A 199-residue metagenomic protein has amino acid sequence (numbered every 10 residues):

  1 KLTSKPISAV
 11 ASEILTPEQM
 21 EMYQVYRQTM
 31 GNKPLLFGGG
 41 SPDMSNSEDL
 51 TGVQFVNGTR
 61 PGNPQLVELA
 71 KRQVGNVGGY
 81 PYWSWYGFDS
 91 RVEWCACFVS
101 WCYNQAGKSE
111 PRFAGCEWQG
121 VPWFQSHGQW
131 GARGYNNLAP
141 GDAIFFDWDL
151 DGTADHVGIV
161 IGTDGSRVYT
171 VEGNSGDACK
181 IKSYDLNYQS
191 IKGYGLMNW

Functional and structural regions predicted by a protein language model:
K1-P42: Charge-rich (acidic/polar
L2, P6, V10, E21 (+6 more regions): Extracytoplasmic/secreted proteins, especially bacterial periplasmic and envelope-associated proteins
S41-K108: N-terminal capping segments
P42-Q54, G131-R133, L150, A154-W199: Aromatic- and glycine-rich peptidoglycan recognition patches
G78-P140, D151: Catalytic cysteine-centered active-site loop
